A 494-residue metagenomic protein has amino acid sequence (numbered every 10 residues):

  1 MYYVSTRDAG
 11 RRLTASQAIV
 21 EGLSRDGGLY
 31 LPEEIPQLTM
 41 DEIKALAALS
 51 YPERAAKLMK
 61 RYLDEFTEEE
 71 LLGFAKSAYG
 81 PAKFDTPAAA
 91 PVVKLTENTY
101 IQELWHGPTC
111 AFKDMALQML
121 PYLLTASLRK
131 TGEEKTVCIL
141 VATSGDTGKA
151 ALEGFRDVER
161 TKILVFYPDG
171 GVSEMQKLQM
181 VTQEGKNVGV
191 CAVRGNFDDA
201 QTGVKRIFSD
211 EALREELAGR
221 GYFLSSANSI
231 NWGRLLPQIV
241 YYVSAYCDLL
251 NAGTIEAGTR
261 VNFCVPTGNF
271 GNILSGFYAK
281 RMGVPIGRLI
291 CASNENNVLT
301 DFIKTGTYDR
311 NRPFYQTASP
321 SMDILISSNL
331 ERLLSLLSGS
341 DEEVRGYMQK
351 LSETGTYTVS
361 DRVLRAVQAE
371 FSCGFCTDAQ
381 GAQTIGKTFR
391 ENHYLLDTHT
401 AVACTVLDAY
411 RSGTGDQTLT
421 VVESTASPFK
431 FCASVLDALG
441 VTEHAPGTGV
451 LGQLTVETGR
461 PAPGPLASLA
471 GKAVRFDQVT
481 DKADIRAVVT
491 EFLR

Functional and structural regions predicted by a protein language model:
M1-R494: PLP-dependent amino-acid enzyme catalytic core
